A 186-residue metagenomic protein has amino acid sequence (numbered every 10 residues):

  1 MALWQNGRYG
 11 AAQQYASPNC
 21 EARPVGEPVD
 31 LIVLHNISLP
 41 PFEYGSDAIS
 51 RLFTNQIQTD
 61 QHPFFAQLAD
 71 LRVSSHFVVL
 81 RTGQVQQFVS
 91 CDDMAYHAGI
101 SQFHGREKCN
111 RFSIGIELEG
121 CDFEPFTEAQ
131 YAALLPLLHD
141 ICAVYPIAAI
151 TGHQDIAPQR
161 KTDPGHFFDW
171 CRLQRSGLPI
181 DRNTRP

Functional and structural regions predicted by a protein language model:
M1-E107: N-terminal catalytic cores of peptidoglycan-degrading enzymes
M1-G10, E107-I114, C121-P186: Basic/polar, cationic surfaces and motifs that engage anionic cell-wall and phosphate/carboxylate ligands
V78, G115-E117: Conserved beta-strand segments that form the floor/walls of ligand-binding pockets within enzyme and binding domains
